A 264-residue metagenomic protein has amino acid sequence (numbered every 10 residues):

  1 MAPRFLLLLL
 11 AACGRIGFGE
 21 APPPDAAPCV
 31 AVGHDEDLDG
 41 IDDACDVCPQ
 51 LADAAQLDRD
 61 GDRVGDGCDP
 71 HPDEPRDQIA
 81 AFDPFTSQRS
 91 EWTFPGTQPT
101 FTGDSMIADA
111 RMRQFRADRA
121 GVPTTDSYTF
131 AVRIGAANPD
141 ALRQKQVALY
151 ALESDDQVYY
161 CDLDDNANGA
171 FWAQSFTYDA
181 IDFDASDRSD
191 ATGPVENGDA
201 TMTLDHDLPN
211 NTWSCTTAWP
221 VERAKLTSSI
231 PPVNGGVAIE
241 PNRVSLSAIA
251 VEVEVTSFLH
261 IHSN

Functional and structural regions predicted by a protein language model:
M1-L8: Sec-dependent signal peptide recognition, specifically the positively charged N-region followed immediately by
C13-I16: Bacterial signal peptide processing site
E20-P84: Extracellular calcium-associated, cysteine-rich motifs in secreted modular proteins
D77, K225-N264: Ligand-recognition surfaces built from glycine- and aromatic
D77, P84-Q98: Short, tryptophan-glycine- and acidic/Ser/Thr-enriched carbohydrate-recognition patches
F85, F130-I134, G193-P232: Carbohydrate-binding surfaces in secreted/extracellular proteins
A108-T177: Secretory/extracellular carbohydrate-interaction modules and structurally similar beta-sandwich "look-alikes"
F176-T203: Short, aromatic/His-centered strand-loop micro-motif at the edge of beta-sheets
